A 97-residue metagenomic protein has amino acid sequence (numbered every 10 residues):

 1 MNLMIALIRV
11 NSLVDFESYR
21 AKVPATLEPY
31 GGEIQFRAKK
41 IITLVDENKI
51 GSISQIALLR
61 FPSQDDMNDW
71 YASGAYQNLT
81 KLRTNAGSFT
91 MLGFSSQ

Functional and structural regions predicted by a protein language model:
M1-Q97: Conserved, structured core segments of small domains
